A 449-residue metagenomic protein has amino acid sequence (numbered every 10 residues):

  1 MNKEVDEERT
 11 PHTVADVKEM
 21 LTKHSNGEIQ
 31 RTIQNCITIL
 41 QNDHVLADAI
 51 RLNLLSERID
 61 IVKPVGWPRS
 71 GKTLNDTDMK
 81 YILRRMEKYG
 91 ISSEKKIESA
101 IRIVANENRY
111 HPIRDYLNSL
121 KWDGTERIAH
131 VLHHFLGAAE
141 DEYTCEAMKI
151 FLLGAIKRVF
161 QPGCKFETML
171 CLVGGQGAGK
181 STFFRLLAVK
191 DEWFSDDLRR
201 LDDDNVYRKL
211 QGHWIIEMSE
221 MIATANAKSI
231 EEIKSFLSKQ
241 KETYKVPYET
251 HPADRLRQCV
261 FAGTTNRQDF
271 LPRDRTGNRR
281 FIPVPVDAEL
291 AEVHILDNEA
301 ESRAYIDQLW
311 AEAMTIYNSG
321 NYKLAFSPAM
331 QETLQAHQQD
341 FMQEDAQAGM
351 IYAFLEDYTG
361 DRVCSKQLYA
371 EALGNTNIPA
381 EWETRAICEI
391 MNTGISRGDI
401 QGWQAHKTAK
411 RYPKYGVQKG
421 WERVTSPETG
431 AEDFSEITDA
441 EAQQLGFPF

Functional and structural regions predicted by a protein language model:
M1-R127, E142, E146, N377-W382 (+3 more regions): N-terminal nucleic-acid engagement/recognition segments and initiation subdomains in replication, restriction
V45, A49-L54, R58-I61, G66 (+10 more regions): Residue-level preference for alpha-helix termini and adjacent loops
K88-H111, K165, E192-L198, D202-L237 (+2 more regions): Feature primarily recognizes SF3-like P-loop helicase cores of small DNA viruses
I101-Q211, K366: P-loop NTPase catalytic core of nucleic-acid-dependent motor ATPases
